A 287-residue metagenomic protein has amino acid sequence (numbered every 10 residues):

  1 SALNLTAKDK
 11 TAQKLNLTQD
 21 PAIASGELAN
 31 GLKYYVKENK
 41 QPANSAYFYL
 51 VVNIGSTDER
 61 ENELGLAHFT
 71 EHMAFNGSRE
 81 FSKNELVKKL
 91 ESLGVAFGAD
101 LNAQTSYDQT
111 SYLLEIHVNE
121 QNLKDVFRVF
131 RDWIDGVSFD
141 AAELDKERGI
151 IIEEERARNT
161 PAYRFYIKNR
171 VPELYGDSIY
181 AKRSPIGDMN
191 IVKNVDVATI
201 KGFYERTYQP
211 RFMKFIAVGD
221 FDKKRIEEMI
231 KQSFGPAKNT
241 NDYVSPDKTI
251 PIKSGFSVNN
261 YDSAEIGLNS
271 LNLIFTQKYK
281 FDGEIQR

Functional and structural regions predicted by a protein language model:
L3-S56, S82-Q121, A157-F212, P236-F281: Non-catalytic beta-strand/loop surface segments
G55-E63: Short pre-active-site segment immediately N-terminal to the catalytic Zn-binding motif
L64-S78: Active-site SXXK
G77-E80, L114-R148, E284: M16/insulysin-pitrilysin zinc metalloprotease superfamily fold
S82-K83, K223-E227, G283: Extracytoplasmic/secreted cell-surface and envelope-processing proteins
F281-R287: Short, intrinsically disordered, charge-balanced linker/junction segments flanking boundaries in proteins
